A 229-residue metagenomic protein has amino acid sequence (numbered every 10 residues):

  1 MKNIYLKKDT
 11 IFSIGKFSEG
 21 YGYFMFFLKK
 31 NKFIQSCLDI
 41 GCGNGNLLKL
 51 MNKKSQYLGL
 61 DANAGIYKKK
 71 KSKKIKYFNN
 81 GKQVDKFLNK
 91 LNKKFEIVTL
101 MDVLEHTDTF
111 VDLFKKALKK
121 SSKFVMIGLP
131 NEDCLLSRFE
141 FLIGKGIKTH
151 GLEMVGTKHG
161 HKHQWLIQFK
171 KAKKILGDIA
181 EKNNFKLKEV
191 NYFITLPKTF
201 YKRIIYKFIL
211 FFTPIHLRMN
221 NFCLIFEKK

Functional and structural regions predicted by a protein language model:
M1-N92, T99-M101, F114, F169-K170 (+2 more regions): Conserved N-terminal segment of class I S-adenosyl-L-methionine
S13-G15, D108-E227: S-adenosyl-L-methionine-dependent methyltransferase catalytic module, highlighting the catalytic core
N92-K93, S122: Active-site acidic short loop of glycosyltransferases
I97-D108: A short SAM/SAH-binding and catalytic strip from SAM-dependent methyltransferases
